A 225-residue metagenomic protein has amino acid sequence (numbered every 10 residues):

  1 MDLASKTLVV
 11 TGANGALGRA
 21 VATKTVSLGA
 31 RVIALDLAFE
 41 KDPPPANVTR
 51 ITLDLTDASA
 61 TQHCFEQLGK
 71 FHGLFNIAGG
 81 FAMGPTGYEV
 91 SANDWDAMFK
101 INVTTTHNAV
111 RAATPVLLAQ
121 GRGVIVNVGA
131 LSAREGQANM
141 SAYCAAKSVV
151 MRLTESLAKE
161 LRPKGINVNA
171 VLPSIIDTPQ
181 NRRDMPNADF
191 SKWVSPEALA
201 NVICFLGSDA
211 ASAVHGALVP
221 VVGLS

Functional and structural regions predicted by a protein language model:
N14: Conserved glycine-rich cofactor-binding loop
I77-G84: Conserved NAD(P)H cofactor-binding loop of Rossmann-fold oxidoreductase domains
P85-G87, S91-F99: Substrate-binding pocket helix/loop in short-chain dehydrogenase/reductase
V110, A146: Active-site helix of classical SDR
A130: Residue(s) in the substrate-gating loop at a strand-loop-helix junction that position the organic substrate next
E135-S141, P163: Active-site loop immediately N-terminal to the catalytic Tyr-X3-Lys motif of short-chain dehydrogenase/reductase
P163, A170, T178, A188-S225: C-terminal helical subdomain
